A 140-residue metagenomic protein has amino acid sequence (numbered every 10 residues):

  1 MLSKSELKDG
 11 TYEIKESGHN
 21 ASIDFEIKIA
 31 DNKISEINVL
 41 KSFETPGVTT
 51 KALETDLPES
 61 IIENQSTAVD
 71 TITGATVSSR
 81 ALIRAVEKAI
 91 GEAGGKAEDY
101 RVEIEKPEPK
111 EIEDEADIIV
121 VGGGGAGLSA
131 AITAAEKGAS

Functional and structural regions predicted by a protein language model:
L2-P107: Active-site- and interface-proximal helix/loop "cap" or "latch" segments in soluble metabolic and energy-transducing
F43-T45, G124-G127: Solvent-exposed loop/turn segments at secondary-structure junctions within structured extracellular/periplasmic domains
E108-A126: Beta1/beta-strand and adjacent pyrophosphate-binding region of the FAD-binding site in flavoprotein oxidoreductases
A130-I132: Generic hydrophobic/aromatic pocket-lining and core-packing "Φ" positions
A135-S140: Glycine-rich FAD pyrophosphate-binding loop
